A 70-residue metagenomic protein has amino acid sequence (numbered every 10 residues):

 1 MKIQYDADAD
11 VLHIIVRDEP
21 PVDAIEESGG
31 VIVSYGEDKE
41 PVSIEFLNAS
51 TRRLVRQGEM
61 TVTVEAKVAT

Functional and structural regions predicted by a protein language model:
M1-T70: Small, basic N-terminal interaction modules of short regulatory proteins
